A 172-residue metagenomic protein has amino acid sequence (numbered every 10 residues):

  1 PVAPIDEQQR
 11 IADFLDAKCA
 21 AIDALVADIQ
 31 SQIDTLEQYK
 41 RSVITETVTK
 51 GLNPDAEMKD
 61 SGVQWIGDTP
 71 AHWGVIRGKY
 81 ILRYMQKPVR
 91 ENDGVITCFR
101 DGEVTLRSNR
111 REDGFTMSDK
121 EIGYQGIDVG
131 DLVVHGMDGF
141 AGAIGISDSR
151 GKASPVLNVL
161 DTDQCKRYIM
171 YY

Functional and structural regions predicted by a protein language model:
P1-E37, P70-I76: Amphipathic alpha-helical segments
P1-V2, I76-Y172: DNA target-recognition domains and sequence-specific DNA-contacting regions of bacterial/archaeal
I5, Q9, D60-R90: Non-catalytic DNA-recognition/assembly elements of restriction-modification systems
D13, A24, E46, D68 (+3 more regions): Residue-level signal for well-ordered alpha-helical scaffold segments within enzymatic catalytic domains
E37, A56-D60: Short, tandemly repeated low-complexity microdomains enriched for cysteine and small residues
E37-V43: Heptad-repeat alpha-helical coiled-coil segments used for dimerization/oligomerization and signal transmission
V48-A56: Extended intrinsically disordered, low-complexity coil regions enriched in Ser, Thr, Gly, Ala and often Pro
